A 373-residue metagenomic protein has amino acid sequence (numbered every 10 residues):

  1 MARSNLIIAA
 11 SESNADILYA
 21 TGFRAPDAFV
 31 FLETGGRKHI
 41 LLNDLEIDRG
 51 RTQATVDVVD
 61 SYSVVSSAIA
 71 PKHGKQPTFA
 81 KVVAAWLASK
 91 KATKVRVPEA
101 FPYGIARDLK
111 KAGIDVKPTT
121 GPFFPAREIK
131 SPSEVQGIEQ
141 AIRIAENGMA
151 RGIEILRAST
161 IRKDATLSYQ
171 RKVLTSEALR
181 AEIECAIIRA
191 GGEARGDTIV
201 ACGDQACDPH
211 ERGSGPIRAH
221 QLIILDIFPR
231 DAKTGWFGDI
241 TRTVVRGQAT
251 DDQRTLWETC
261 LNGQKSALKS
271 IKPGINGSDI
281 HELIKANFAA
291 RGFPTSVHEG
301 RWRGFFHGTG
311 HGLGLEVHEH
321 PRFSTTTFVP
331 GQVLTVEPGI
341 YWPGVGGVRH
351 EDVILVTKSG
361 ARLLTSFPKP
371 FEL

Functional and structural regions predicted by a protein language model:
M1-L373: Active-site neighborhoods and metal-handling regions in enzymes and metal-associated proteins
